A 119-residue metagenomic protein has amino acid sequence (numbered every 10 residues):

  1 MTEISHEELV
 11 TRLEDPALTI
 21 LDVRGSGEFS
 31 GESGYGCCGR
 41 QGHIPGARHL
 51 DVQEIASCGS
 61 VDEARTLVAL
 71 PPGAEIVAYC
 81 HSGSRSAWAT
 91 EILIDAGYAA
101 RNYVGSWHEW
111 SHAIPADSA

Functional and structural regions predicted by a protein language model:
M1-T19, V23-V77, H81-A119: Rhodanese-like catalytic fold shared by cysteine-dependent sulfurtransferases and DSP/PTP-type phosphatases
